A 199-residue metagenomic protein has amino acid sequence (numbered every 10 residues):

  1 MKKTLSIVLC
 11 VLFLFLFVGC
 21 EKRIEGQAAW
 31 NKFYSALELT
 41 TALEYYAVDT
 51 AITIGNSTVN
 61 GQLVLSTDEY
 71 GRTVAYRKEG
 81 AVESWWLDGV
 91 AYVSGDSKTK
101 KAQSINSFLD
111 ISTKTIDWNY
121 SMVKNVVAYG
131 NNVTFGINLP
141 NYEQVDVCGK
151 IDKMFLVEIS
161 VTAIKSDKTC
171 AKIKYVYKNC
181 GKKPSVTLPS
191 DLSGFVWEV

Functional and structural regions predicted by a protein language model:
M1-G19: Sec-dependent bacterial lipoprotein signal peptides
L14-G71, P184-V199: N-terminal leader/targeting segments and the immediate start of mature chains
K22, E44, K101-S107, N131: Extracellular or lumenal secretory-pathway regions
Y34, Q62, T113-N131, D146: Low-complexity, intrinsically disordered segments exposed to solvent
T40-A47, L63-R77, W85-A91, A128-N132 (+2 more regions): Short, solvent-exposed coil/turn segments at beta-strand boundaries
A51-S57, E79-A81, D96-K98, I164-S166 (+1 more regions): Hydrophobic lipid-interacting interfaces of membrane-associated proteins
T58-K114: An acidic-aromatic
Y129-F195: Gly/Pro-enriched, hydrophobic low-complexity segments that function as extracytoplasmic propeptides/linkers
